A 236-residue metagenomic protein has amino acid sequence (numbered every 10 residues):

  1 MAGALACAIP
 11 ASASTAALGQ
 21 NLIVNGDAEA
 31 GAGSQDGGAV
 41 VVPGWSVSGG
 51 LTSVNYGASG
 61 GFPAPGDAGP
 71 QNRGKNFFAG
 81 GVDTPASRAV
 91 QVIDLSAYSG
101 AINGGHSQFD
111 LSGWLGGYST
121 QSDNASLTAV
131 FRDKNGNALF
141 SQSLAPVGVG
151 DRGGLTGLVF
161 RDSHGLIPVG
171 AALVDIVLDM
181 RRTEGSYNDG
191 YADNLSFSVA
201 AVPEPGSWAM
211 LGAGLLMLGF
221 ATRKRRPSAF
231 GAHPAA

Functional and structural regions predicted by a protein language model:
M1-A2, V42: Long, contiguous interaction/targeting segments characteristic of exported/extracellular or secretory-pathway proteins
A2, C7-Q20, L195-L215: Short, threonine-centered small-residue motifs that mark membrane-proximal processing/anchoring sites and TM-junction
L5, A138-A145, G231-A236: Extracytoplasmic/lumenal soluble domains of exported proteins with redox or metal-associated functions
A16-G116, N124-D133, A138-V169, L173-A200: Aromatic (Trp/Tyr/Phe) and Gly/Pro-enriched flexible surface segments
A32, G212, G219-F220: Activation segment
V90, P203, T222-R223: Residue-level micro-sites within transmembrane alpha helices that shape and flank functional polar/acidic positions
G219-A236: C-terminal membrane-anchoring or membrane-association module
